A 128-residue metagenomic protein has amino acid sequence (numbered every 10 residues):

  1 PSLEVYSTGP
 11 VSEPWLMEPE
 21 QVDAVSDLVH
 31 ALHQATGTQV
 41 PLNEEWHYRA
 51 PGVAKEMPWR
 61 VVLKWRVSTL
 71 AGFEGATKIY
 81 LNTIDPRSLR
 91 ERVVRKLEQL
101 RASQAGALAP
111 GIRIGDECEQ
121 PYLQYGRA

Functional and structural regions predicted by a protein language model:
P1-A128: HIT superfamily nucleotide-processing domains
